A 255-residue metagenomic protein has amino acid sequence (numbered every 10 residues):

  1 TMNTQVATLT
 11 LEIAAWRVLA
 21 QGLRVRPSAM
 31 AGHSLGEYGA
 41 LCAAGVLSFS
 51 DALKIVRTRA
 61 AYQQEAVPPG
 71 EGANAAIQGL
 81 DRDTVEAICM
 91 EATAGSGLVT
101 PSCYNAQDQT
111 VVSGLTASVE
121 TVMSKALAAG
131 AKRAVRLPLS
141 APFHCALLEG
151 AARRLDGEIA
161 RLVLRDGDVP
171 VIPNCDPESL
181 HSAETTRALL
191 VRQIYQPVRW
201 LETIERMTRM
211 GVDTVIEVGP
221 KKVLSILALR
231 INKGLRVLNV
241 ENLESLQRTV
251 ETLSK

Functional and structural regions predicted by a protein language model:
T1-E86, M90-E91, L137, T214-E244 (+1 more regions): FabD-like malonyl-/acyl-CoA
Q5, A43-Q196: Alpha/beta catalytic cores of group-transfer enzymes, especially the acyltransferase/condensing modules of polyketide
A20, L127, T208-G211: Non-catalytic positions within long, well-ordered alpha-helices that form the structural scaffold/packing of enzyme
S34, V163, G211: Conserved functional loop/turn residues at catalytic and ligand-binding sites
S118-V119, E158, L180, G211 (+1 more regions): NAD(P)-dependent dehydrogenase/reductase Rossmann-like domain
Y195-V212: A short, acidic, amphipathic alpha-helical segment used as a generic capping/interface helix at domain edges
